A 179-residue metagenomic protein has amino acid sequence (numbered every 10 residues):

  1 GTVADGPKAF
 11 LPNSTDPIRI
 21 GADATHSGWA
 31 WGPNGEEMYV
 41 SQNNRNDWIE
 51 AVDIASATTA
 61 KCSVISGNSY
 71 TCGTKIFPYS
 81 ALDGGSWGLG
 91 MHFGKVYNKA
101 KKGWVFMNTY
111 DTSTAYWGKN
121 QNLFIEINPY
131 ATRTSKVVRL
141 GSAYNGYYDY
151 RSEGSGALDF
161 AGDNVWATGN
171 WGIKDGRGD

Functional and structural regions predicted by a protein language model:
G1, G35, K101-K102, L158-N164: Conserved loop/turn motif of beta-propeller repeat scaffolds
G1-D23: Solenoidal tandem-repeat scaffolds enriched in leucines and small polar residues
A4-G6, N46, K119-Q121, R177-D179: A detector of repeated loop/turn-to-beta-strand junctions in beta-rich toroidal repeat architectures
I20-W31, T74-F77: Compact beta-rich and alpha/beta scaffold cores in large eukaryotic transport/transcription complexes and associated
D23-H26, N120, S152-G154: Beta-rich catalytic cores
G28-A30, G90-V96, S155-A157: Conserved beta-strand position repeated once per blade in WD40 beta-propeller domains
E37-I54, A60-Y147: Loop/turn-rich, solvent-exposed surfaces of beta-rich toroidal or solenoidal domains
Y150-D179: Blade-level signature of beta-propeller repeat domains, shared across WD40, Kelch, NHL, RCC1 and BNR/Asp-box propellers
